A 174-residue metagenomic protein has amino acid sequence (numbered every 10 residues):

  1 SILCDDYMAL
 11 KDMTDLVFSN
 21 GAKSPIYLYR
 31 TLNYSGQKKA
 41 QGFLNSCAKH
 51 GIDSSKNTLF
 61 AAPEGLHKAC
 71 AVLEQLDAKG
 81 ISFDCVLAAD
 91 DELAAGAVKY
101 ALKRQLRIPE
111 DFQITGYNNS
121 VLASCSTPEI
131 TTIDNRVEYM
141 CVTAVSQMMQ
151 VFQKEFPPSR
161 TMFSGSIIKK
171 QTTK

Functional and structural regions predicted by a protein language model:
S1-K174: Bacterial carbohydrate/catabolite-sensing allosteric modules
